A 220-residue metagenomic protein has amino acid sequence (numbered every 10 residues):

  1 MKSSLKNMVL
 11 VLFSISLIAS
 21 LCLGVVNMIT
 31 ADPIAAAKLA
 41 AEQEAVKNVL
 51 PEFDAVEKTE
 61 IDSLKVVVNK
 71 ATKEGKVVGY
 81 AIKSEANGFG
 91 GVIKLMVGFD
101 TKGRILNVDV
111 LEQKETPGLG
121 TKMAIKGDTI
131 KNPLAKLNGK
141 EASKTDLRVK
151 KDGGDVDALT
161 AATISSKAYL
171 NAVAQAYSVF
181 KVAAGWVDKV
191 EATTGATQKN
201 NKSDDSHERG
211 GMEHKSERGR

Functional and structural regions predicted by a protein language model:
K2-R220: Flexible, solvent-exposed loop/hinge segments and secondary-structure transition points
